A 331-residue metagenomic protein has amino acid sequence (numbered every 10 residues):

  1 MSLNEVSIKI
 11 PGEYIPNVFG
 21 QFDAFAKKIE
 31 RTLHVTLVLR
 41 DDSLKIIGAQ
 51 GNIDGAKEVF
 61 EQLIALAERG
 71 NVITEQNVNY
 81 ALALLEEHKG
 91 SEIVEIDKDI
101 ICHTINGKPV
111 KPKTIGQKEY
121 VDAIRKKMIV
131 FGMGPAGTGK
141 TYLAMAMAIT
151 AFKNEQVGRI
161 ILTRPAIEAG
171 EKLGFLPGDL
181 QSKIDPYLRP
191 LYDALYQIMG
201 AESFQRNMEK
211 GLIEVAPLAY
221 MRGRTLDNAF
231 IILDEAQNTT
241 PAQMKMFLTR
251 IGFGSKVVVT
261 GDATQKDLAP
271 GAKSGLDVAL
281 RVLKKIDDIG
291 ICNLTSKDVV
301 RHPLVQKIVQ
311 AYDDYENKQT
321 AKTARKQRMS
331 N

Functional and structural regions predicted by a protein language model:
M1-P16: Short glycine-/aliphatic-rich beta-strand segments at the starts of folded cytosolic domains
S2-N4, N71, K89-I96, R125 (+1 more regions): Intrinsically disordered, low-complexity mixed-charge segments
I10-G12, L39-D41, G48, R164 (+2 more regions): Flexible glycine-/small-residue-rich
Y14-L33: Short amphipathic alpha-helix segments
L33-L37, I291-C292: A short linear hydrophobic-aromatic micro-motif
V38-D97: Interdomain "pre-motor" coupling segment immediately N-terminal to P-loop NTPase/helicase cores
E87-K108, P112-I115: Conserved loop-to-helix interface motifs that mediate assembly, gating, or partner/ligand docking in ancient ring
I105-Q117, A123-L233, Q237-N331: Conserved helicase motor core of SF1/SF2 NTP-dependent helicases
